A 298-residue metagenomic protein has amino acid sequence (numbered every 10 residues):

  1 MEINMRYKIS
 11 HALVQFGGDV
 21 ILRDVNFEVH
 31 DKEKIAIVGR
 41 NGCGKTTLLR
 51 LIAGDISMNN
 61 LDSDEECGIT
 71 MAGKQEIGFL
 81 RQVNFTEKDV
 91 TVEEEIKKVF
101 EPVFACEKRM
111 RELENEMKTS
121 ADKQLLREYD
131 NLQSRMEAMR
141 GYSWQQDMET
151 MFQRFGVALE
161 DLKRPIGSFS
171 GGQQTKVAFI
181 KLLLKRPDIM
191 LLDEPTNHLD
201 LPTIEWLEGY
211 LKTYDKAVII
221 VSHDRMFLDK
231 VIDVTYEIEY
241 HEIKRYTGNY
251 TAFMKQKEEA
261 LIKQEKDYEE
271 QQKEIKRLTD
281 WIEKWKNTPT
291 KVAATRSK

Functional and structural regions predicted by a protein language model:
M1-Y268: ABC ATP-binding cassette signature C-motif
Q256-L278, I282-K298: Intracellular alpha-helical coupling/juxtamembrane segments of multi-pass membrane proteins
